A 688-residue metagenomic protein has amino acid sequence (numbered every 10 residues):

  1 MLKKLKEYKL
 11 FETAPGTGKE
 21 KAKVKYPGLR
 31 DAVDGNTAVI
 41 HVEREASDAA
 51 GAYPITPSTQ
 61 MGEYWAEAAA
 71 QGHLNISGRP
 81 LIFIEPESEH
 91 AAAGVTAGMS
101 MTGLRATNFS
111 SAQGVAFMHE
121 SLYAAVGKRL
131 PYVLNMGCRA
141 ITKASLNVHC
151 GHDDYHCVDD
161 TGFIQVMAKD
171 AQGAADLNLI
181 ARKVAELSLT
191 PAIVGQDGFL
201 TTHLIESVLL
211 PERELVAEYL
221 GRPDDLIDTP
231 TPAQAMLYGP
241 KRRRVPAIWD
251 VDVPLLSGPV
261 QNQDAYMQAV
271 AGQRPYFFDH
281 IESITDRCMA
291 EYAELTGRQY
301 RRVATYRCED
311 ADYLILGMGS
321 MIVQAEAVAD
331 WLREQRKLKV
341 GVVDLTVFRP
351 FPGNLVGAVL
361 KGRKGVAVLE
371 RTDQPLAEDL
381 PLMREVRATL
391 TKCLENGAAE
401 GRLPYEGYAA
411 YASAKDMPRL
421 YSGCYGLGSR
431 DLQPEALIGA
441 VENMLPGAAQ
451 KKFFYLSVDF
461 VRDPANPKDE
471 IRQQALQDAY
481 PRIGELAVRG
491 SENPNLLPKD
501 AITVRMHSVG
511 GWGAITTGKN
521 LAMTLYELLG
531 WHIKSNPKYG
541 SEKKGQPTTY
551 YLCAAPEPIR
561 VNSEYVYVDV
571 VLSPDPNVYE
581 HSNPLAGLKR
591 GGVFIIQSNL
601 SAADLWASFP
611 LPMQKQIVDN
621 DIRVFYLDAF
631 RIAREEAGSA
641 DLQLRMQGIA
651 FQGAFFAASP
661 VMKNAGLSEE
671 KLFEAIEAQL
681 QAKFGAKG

Functional and structural regions predicted by a protein language model:
L2-C157, L179, F460-G513, K519 (+1 more regions): Thiamine diphosphate
L29-A32, P350, L369-R371, N493-G688: Active-site cofactor/cluster-binding pocket
D34-V39, E214, M289-Y313, V488-N493: Glycine-/acidic-rich phosphate or pyrophosphate-binding loops and their flanking alpha/beta elements
A49-E87, E291, L295, L316-V343 (+1 more regions): Anionic-ligand anchoring segments at beta-strand to alpha-helix junctions in alpha/beta enzyme folds, i.e., glycine
M61-Y64, V95-G98, M118-L122, K143-H149 (+12 more regions): Short acidic, glycine/serine/threonine-rich loops at helix termini
S77-L81, A192-A304: Conformationally flexible catalytic loops at phosphate/diphosphate-handling active centers
V148-G198, T202, L210, Y219-P230 (+2 more regions): Conserved thiamine diphosphate
A367-E492, G510, Y626-K687: Peripheral docking tails and interdomain loops at the edges of cofactor- or intermediate-handling domains
